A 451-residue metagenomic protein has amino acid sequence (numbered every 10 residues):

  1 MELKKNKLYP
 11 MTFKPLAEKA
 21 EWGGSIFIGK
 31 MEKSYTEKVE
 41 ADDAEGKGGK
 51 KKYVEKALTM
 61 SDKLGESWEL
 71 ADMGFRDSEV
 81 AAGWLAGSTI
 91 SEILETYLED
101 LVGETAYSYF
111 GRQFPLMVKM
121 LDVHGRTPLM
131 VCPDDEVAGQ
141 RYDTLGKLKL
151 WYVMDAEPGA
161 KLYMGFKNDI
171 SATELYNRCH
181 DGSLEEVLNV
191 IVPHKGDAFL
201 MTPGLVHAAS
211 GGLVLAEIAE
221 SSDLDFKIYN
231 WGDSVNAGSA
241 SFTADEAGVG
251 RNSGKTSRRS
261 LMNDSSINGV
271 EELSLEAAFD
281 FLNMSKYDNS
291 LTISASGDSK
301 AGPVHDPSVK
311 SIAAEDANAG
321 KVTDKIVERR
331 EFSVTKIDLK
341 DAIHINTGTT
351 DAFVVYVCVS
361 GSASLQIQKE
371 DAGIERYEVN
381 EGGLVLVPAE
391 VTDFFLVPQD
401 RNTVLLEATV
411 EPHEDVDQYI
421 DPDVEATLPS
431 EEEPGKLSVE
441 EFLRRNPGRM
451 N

Functional and structural regions predicted by a protein language model:
M1-I170, G232-K310, A319-G320, V334 (+2 more regions): Transition-metal
Q113, L121-R126, D135, A156-G159 (+3 more regions): Ligand-binding loop in jelly-roll beta-barrel domains
V118, T127, K149-Y152, V190-I191 (+4 more regions): His/acidic/aromatic-lined binding-pocket segments of jelly-roll/cupin-type domains and related regulatory beta-sandwich
D135-V137, M154-T202: Intrinsically disordered, low-complexity linker/loop segments enriched in Gly/Pro and charged/polar residues
H180-N236: Loop-centered beta-sheet repeat module
L188-L200, Q368-V391: Short acidic-glycine-tyrosine-enriched beta hairpin
D316-G320, D324-V334: Edge strands and adjacent loops of beta-rich recognition modules
I343-I345, G361-I367: Short beta-strand segments in beta-sandwich/barrel cores
